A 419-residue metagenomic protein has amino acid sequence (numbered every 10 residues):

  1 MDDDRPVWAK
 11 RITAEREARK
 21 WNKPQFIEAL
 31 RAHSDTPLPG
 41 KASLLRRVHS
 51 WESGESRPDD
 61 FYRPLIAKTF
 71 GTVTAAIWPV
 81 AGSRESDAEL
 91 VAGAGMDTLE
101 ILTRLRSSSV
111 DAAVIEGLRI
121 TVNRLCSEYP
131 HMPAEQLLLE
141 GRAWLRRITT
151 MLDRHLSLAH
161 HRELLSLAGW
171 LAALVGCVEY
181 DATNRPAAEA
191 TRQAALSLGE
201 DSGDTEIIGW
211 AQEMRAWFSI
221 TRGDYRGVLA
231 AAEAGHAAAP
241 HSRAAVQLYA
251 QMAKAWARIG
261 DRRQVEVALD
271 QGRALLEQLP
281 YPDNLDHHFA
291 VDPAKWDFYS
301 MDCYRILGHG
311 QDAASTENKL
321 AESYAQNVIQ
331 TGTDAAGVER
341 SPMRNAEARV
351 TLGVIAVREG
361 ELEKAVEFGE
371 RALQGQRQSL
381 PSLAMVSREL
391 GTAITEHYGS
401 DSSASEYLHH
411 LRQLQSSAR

Functional and structural regions predicted by a protein language model:
M1-D35: A short, Lys/Arg-rich alpha-helix, primarily the initiator
M1-D4, R106-I115, R119-R419: Conserved binding/catalytic microenvironments
L30, E52, Y62, F70 (+1 more regions): DNA major-groove recognition helix of helix-turn-helix
R31-P58: Recognition helix of helix-turn-helix/homeodomain-like DNA-binding domains that insert into the DNA major groove
E55-A76: DNA major-groove recognition helix of helix-turn-helix/homeodomain DNA-binding modules
G71-R84, W296: Short C-terminal boundary/hinge segments that cap the last helix of small helical domains
W78-T98: Short, charged recognition helix plus adjacent turn of helix-turn-helix-like nucleic-acid-binding domains
